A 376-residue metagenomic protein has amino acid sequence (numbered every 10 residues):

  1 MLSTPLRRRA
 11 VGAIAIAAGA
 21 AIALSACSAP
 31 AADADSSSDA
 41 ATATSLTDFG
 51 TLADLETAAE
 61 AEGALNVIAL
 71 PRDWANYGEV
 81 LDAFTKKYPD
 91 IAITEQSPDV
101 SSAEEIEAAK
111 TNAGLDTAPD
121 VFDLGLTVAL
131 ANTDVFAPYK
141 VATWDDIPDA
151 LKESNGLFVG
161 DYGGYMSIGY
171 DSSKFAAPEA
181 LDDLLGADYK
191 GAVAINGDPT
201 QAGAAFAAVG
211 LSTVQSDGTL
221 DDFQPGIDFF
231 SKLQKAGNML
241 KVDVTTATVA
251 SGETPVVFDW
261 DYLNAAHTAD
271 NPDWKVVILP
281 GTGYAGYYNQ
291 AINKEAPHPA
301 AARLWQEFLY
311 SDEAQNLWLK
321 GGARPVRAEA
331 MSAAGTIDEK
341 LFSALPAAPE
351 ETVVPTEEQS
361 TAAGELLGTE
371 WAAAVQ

Functional and structural regions predicted by a protein language model:
M1-S25: Sec-dependent bacterial lipoprotein signal peptides
L24-S37: Bacterial lipoprotein signal-peptidase II cleavage site
F49-E60, L70-A92: Short, polar/charged alpha-helical segment
N66-D82, T94-K110, D116-E253: Extracytoplasmic ligand-binding site segments that recognize negatively charged/polar headgroups
T127-T133, A250, P255-W274: A ligand-binding cleft/hinge motif common to bilobed small-molecule-binding domains
G163-S167, I227-K232, N238, N271-K294 (+1 more regions): Periplasmic-binding protein-like
Y284, Y288, I292-T352: Mature extracytoplasmic/periplasmic domains
G335-Q376: Extracellular/periplasmic bilobal clamshell ligand-binding domains
